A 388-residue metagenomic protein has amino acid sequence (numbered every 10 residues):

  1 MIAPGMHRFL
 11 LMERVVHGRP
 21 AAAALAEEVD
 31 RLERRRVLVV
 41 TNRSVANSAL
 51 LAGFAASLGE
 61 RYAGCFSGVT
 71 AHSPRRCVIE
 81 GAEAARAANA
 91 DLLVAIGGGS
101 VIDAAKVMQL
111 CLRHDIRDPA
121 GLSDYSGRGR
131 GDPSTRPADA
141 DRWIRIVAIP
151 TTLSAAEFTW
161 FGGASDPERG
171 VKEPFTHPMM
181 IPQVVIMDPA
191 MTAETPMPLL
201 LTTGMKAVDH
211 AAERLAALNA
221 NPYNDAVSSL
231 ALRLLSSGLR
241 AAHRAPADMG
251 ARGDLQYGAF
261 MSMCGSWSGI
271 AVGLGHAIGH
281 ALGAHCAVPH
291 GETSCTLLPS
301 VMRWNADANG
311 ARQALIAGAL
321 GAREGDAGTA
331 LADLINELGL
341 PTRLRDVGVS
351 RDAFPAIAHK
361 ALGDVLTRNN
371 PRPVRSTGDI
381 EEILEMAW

Functional and structural regions predicted by a protein language model:
M1-L92, L344, G378: ATP/NTP phosphate-donor binding region
E13, E27, H114-P222, L315: A glycine/threonine-rich phosphate-anchoring loop and its flanking beta-alpha core in nucleotide/phosphate-binding
R14, R36-L38, G64, D91-V94 (+4 more regions): Structural motif
G18, V39, P74, G99 (+9 more regions): Buried hydrophobic positions in well-ordered alpha/beta secondary-structure cores of metabolic enzymes
L51-F54, A82, V101-D115, T159-W160: Short Gly/Thr/Asp-enriched flexible loops that form oxyanion-binding sites at enzyme active sites
A90-K106, T151-A156, H285-V288: Glycine/serine-rich anion-binding loops at beta->alpha junctions that coordinate negatively charged ligand groups
R214-A330: Active-site segments that bind and position negatively charged phosphate/pyrophosphate groups
Q313, A317-W388: C-terminal charged capping/lid subdomain of soluble metabolic enzymes
